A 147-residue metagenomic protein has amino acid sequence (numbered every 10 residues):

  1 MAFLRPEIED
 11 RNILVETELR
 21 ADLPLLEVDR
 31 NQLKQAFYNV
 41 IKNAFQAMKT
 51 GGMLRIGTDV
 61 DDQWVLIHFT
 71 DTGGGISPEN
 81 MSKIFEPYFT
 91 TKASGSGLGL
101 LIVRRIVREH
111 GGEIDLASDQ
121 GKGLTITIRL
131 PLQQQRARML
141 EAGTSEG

Functional and structural regions predicted by a protein language model:
E9, L14-P24, D61: Conserved catalytic submotifs in the C-terminal HATPase_c
L25-V28, T91: Conserved micro-motifs of the catalytic ATP-binding
L33-K34: A residue-level detector for a conserved hydrophobic packing site within the catalytic ATP-binding domain
L54, D59-I67: Short beta-strand-loop-beta element adjacent to the nucleotide/active-site pocket used for signaling
G75-K83: Short helix N-cap motif at coil->helix boundaries in the Bergerat
G99, V103: Short alpha-helical Gxxx[C/S/T] motif in the catalytic ATP-binding
I106-R108: Detector for a conserved hydrophobic position within an alpha-helical segment of the HATPase_c
